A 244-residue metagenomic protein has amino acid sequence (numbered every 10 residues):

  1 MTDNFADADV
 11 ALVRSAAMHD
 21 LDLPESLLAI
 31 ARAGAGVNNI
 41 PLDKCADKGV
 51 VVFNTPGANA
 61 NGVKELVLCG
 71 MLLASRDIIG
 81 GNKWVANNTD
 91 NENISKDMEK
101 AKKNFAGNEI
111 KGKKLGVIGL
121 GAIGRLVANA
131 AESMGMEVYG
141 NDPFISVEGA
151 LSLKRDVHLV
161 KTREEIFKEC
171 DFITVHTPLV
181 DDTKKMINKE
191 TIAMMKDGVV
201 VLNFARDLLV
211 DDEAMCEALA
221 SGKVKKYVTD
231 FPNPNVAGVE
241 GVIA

Functional and structural regions predicted by a protein language model:
M1-F53, N188: An N-terminal-biased, well-structured beta-alpha scaffold segment characteristic of Rossmann-like dinucleotide-binding
A16-D22, P143-G241: Rossmann-like adenosine-cofactor binding region
P24-A29, D47-V51, M136, D197-V199 (+1 more regions): A short helix->loop->beta-strand "cap" motif at the edges of active sites that frequently abuts
L27, K111-K114, K189, G198: Phosphate-coordination loops involved in phosphoryl transfer and adenosine-cofactor binding
P56-K114: Phosphate-binding beta-alpha-beta segment of Rossmann-like dinucleotide-binding domains, i.e., the NAD(P)
K113, L120-G121: Glycine-rich Rossmann-fold phosphate-binding loop(s) that bind the pyrophosphate of adenine dinucleotide cofactors
G124-R125: N-terminal Rossmann-fold NAD(P) dinucleotide-binding loop
A130-A131, M195: Aromatic pocket-lining residues of Rossmann-like dinucleotide-binding sites
